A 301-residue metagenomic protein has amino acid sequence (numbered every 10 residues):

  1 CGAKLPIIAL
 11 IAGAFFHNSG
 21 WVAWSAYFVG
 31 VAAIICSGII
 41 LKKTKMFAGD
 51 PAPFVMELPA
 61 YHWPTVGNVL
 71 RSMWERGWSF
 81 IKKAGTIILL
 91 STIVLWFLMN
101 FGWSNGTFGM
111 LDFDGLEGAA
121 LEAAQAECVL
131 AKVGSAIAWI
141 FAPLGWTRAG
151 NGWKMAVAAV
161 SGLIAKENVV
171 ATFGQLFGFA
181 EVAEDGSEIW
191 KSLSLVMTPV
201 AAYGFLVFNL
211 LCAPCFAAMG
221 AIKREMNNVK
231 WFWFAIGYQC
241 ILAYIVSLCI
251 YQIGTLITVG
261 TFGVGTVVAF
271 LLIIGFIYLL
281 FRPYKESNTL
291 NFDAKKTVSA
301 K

Functional and structural regions predicted by a protein language model:
G2-A52, G174: Conserved phosphate-handling catalytic cores of large alpha/beta enzymes
G2-W24, G220-M226, I245-G263: Transmembrane helix-loop junctions at the membrane interface of multipass transporters and ion channels
L5, K83-W96, V170-A171, N209 (+4 more regions): Hydrophobic alpha-helical transmembrane segments in multi-pass membrane proteins
L10-A14, Y27-K42, L90-N100, V207-N209 (+3 more regions): Hydrophobic core segments of alpha-helical transmembrane domains in multi-pass membrane transport and ion-translocation
N18, M46-P51, Y61-F113: Long hydrophobic segments that form regular secondary structure
L41-L58, G220-F232, S287-T297: Juxtamembrane helix-loop transition segments at the membrane interface in multi-pass membrane proteins
F47-S72, L116-A119, A136, F177-S187 (+2 more regions): Juxtamembrane inter-helical linkers in multi-pass membrane proteins
F97-C240: Extended, low-charge hydrophobic alpha-helical regions
